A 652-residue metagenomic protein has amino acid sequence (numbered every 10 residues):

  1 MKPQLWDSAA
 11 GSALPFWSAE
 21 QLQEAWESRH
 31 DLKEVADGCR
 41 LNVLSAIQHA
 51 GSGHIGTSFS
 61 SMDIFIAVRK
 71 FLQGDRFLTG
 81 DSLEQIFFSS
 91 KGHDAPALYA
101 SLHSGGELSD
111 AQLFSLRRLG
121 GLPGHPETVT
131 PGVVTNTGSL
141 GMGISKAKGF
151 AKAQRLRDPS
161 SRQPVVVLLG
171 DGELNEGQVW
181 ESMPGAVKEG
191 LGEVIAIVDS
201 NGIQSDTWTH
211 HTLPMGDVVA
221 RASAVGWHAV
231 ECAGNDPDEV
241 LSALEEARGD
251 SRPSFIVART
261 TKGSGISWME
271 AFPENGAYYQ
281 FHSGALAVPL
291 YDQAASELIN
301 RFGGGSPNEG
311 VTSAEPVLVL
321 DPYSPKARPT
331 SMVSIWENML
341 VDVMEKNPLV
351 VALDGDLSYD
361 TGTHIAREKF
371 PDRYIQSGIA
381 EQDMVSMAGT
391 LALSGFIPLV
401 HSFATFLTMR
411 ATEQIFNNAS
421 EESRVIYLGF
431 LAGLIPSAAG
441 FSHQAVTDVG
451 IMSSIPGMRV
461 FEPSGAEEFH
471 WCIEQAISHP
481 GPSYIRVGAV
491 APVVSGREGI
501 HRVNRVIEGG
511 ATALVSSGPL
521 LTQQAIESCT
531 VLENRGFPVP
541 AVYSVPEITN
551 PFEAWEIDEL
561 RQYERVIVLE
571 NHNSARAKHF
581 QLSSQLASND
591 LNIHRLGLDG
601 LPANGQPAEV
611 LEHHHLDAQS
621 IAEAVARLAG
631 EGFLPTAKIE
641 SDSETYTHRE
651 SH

Functional and structural regions predicted by a protein language model:
M1-V166, F302-P482, R486, A491-P492 (+1 more regions): Thiamine diphosphate
S109, R118-V133, M142-K146, K152 (+6 more regions): Thiamine diphosphate
V167-L168, A196-V198, A352-D354, V400 (+4 more regions): Structural beta-sheet core signal
D171: Residue(s) in the substrate-gating loop at a strand-loop-helix junction that position the organic substrate next
L174: Short active-site segment of divalent metal-dependent hydrolases/proteases that encodes the spacing between
